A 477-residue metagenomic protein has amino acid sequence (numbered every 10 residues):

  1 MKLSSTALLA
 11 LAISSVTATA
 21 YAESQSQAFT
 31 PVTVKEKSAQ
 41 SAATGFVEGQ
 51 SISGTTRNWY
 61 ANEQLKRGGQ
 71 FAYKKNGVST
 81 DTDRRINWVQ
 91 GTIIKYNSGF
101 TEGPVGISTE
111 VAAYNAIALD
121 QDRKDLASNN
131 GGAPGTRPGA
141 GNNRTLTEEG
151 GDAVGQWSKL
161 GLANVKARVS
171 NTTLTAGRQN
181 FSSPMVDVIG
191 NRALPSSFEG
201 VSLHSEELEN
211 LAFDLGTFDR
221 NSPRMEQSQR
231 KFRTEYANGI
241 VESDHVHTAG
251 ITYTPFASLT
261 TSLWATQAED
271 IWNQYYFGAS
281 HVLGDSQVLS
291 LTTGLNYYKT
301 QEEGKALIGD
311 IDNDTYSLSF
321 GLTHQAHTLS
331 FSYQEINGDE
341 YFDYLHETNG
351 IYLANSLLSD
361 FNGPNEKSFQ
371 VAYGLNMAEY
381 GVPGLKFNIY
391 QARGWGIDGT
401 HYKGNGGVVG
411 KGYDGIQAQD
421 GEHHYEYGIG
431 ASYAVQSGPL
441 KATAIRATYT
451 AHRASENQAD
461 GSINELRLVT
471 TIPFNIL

Functional and structural regions predicted by a protein language model:
A18-F181, L375, G430-Q436, A444-L477: Beta-barrel outer-membrane channel/assembly domains of diderm bacteria
E48, I86-T92, W157-G161, P195-E199 (+6 more regions): Residues that define the transmembrane beta-barrel architecture of outer-membrane proteins
I52, P104-I107, N171-T175, N210-D214 (+8 more regions): Repeated loop/turn-to-beta-strand initiation elements of outer-membrane beta-barrel proteins
W59-L65, Y114-A118, F181-I189, R220-R224 (+8 more regions): Sequence/structural signature of outer-membrane beta-barrel proteins
L65-F71, D120-L126, M185-A193, M225-F232 (+5 more regions): Outer-membrane beta-barrel translocator domains and adjoining extracellular loop/strand segments of Gram-negative
L174-V188, F213-L215, A249, A257-E269 (+4 more regions): Transmembrane beta-strand segments that form the barrel wall of outer-membrane beta-barrel proteins
D214-A237, V246, V288-S368, E456-G461: Outer-membrane beta-barrel translocator/channel fold
Y333, G338-I429, Q436: C-terminal structural cap/anchor segments
